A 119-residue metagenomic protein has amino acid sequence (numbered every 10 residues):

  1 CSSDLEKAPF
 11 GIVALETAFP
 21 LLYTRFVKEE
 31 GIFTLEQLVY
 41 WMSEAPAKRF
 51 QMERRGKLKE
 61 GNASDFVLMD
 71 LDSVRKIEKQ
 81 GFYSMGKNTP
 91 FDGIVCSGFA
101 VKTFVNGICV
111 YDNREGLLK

Functional and structural regions predicted by a protein language model:
S3-L71: His/Asp/Glu-enriched, well-ordered alpha-helical/loop segment that forms or immediately abuts the divalent-metal
D4-K7, A63-K119: C-terminal cap of metal-dependent C-N hydrolases
